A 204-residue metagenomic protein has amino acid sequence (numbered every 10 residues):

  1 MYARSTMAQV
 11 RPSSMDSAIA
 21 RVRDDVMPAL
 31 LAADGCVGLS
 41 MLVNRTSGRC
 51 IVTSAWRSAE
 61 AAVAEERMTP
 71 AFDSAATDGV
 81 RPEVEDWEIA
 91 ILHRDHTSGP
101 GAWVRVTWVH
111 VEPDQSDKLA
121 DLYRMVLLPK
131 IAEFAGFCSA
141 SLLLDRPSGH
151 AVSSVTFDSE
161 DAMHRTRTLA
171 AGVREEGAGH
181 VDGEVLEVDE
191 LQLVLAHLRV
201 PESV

Functional and structural regions predicted by a protein language model:
M1-C50, R57-V204: Short S/T/G/P-rich N-terminal loop/turn motif that feeds into the first structured element of a domain
